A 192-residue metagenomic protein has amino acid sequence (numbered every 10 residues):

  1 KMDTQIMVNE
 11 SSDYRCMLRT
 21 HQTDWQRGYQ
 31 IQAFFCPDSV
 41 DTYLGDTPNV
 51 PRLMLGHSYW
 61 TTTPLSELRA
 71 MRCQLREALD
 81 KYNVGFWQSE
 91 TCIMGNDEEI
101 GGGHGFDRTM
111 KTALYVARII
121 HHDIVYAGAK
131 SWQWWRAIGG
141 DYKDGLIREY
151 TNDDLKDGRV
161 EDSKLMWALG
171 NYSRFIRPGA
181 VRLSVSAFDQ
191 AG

Functional and structural regions predicted by a protein language model:
K1-I119, Y126: Noncatalytic carbohydrate-binding groove/subsite architecture in carbohydrate-active enzymes
M2-I6, I176-R177, G192: Short intrinsically disordered, low-complexity coil segments enriched in acidic
C16-L18, E77, W167, D189-G192: Extracytoplasmic low-complexity repetitive segments enriched in small/polar residues
G85-I176, V181-F188: Aromatic/acidic polysaccharide-binding cleft in carbohydrate-active enzymes
